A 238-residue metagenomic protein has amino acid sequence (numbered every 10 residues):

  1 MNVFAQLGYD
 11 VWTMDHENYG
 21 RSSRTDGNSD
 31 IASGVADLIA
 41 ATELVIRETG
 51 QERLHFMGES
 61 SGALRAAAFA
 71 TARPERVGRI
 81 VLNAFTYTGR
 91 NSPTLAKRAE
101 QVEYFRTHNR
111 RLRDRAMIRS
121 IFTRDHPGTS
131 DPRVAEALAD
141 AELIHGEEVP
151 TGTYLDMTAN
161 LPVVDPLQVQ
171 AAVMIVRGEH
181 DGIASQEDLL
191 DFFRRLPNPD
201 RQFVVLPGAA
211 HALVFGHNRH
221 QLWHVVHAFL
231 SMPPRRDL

Functional and structural regions predicted by a protein language model:
M1-S23: Conserved alpha/beta-hydrolase
V35-R53: Conserved acidic catalytic loop of the alpha/beta-hydrolase fold
G58-S60, G178: Conserved alpha/beta-hydrolase "nucleophile elbow" surrounding the catalytic nucleophile
A63-P74, I80: Short glycine-enriched nucleophile-adjacent loop and the immediately C-terminal alpha-helix near the catalytic center
T71, I80-N109: Flexible "cap/lid" loop of the alpha/beta hydrolase fold
L95-V176, R195: Alpha/beta-hydrolase
G182-D188: Conserved alpha/beta-hydrolase "acid-adjacent" motif
A209-H220: Catalytic histidine-centered segment of alpha/beta-hydrolase-like enzymes
